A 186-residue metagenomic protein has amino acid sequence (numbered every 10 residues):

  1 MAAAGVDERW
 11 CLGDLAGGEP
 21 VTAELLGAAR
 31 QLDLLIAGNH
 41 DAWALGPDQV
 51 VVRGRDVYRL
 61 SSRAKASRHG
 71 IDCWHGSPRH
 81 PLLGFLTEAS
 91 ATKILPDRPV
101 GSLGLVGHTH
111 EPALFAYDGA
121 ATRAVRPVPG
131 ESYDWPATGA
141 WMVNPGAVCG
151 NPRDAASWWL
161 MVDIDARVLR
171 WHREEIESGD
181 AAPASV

Functional and structural regions predicted by a protein language model:
M1-Y58: Core catalytic region of metal-dependent phosphoesterases/phosphodiesterases, especially metallo-beta-lactamase-like
A3, G27, P81-L83, N151 (+1 more regions): A short local loop/turn or secondary-structure capping micro-motif enriched for an aromatic residue
A4-G5, R55-D118, T122: His/acidic metal-ligating clusters that form di-metal
E8-D14, L35-N39, W74, L103-H108 (+1 more regions): Active-site neighborhood of phospho(di)ester-bond hydrolases with catalytic His/Asp-centered motifs
G17-P20, H40-G46, R79-P81, L105-Y117 (+2 more regions): Active-site environment of divalent metal-dependent phosphoester hydrolases
T22-G27, E88, A156-S157: Short amphipathic alpha-helical segment that frequently serves as the phosphate-/nucleotide-binding helix
A28-Q31, D97-P99, W135-A137: Short, conserved loop/helix-junction motifs that constitute active-site signature segments in enzyme catalytic cores
Y117-V186: Acidic, His/Gly-rich catalytic cores of divalent-metal-dependent hydrolytic chemistry
